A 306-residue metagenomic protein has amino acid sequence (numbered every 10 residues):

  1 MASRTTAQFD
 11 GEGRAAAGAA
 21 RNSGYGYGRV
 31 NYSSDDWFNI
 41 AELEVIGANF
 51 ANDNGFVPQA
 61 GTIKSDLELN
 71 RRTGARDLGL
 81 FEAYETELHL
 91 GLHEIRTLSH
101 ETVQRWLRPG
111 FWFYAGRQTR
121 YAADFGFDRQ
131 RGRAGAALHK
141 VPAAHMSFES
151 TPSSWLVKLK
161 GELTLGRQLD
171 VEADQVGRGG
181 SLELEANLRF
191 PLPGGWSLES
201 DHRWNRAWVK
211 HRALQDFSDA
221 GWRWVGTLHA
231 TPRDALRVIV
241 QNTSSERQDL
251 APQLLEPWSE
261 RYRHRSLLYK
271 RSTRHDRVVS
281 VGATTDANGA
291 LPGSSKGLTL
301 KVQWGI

Functional and structural regions predicted by a protein language model:
A2-I306: Exposed, low-structure sequence patches enriched in small/polar residues
